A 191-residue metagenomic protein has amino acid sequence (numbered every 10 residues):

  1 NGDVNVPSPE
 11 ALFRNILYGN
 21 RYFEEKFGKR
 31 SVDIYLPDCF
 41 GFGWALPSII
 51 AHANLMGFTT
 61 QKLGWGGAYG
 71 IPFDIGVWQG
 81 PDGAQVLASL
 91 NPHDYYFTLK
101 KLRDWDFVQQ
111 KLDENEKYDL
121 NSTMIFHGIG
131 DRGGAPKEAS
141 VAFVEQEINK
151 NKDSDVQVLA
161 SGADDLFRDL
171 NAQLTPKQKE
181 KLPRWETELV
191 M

Functional and structural regions predicted by a protein language model:
N1-M191: Catalytic-domain carbohydrate-binding cleft regions of carbohydrate-active enzymes
